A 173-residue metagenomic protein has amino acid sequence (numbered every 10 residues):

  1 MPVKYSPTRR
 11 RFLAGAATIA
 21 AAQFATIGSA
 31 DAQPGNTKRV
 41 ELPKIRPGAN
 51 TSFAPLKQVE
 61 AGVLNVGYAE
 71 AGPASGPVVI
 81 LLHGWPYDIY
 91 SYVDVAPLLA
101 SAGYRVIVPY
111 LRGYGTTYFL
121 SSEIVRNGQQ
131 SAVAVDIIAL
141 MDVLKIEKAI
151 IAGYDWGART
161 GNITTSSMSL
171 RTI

Functional and structural regions predicted by a protein language model:
P2-A20: N-terminal secretory signal peptides and thylakoid transit peptides that target proteins across membranes
T26-G62: C-terminal segment of N-terminal export signals and the immediately downstream linker at the start of the mature
A61-G62, S101, V108-G153: Active-site loop/oxyanion-hole signature of alpha/beta-hydrolase fold enzymes
G62-E70: A short loop-to-beta-strand scaffold at the N-terminal edge of the catalytic core in hydrolase folds
A71-T116: Conserved HGGG/HGGXW glycine-rich cap/lid loop of the alpha/beta-hydrolase fold
V93, I138, N162-S166: Short, hydrophobic alpha-helix immediately C-terminal to the catalytic nucleophile
E147-I173: Conserved hydrolase catalytic core segment
